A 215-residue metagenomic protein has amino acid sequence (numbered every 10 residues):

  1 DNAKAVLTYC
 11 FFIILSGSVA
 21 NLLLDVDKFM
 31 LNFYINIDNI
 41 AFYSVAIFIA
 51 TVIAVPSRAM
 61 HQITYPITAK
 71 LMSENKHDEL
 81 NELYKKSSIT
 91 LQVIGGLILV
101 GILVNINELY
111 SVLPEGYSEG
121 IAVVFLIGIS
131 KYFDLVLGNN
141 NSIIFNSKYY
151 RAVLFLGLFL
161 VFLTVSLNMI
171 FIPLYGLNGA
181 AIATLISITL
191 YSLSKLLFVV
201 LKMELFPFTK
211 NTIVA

Functional and structural regions predicted by a protein language model:
D1, N139-I143, L185-A215: C-terminal transmembrane helix end/exit motif
D1-L24, I63, I67-E82, K202-V214: Interhelical loop/hinge segments that connect adjacent transmembrane helices in multipass membrane
L7, S44, T68, K76-N105 (+2 more regions): Interfacial transmembrane-helix starts/ends
F12, D27-L31, A41-H61, I89-T90 (+1 more regions): Alpha-helical transmembrane segments of polytopic membrane transporters and translocases
I37, I102-Y132, G138, N178: Interfacial segments at transmembrane-helix termini and the short loops linking adjacent helices
A46, A50-S88, N141-N146: Helix-loop junctions and terminal segments of transmembrane helices in multi-pass membrane transport/translocation
G128-F159, V199-M203: Membrane-interface junctions at transmembrane-helix termini in multi-pass inner-membrane proteins
R151, L158-L193, L205-F206: Membrane-interface helix-loop junctions in multi-pass transport and translocation proteins
